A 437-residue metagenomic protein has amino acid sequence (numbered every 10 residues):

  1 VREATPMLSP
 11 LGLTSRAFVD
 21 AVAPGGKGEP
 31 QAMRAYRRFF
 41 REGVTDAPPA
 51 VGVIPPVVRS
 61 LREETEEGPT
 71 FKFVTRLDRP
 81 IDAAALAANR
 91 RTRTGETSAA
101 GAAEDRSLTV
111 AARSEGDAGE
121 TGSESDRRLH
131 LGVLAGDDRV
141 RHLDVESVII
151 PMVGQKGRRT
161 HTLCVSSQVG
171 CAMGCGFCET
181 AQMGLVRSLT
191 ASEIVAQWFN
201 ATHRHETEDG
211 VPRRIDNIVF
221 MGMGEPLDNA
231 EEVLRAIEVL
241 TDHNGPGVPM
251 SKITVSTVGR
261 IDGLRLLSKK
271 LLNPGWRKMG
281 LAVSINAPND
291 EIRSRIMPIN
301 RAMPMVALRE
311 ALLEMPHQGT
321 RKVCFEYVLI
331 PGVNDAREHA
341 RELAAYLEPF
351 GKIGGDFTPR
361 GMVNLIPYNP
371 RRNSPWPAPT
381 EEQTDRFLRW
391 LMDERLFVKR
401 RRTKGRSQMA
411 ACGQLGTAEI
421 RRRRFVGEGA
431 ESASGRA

Functional and structural regions predicted by a protein language model:
V1-L143, E206, G210, L313-K322 (+1 more regions): Auxiliary Fe-S-binding modules of radical SAM enzymes
A84-A87, R158-T160, R295: Short, charged, solvent-exposed linker or helix-capping segments at domain edges/interfaces that act as flexible hinges
T92-A100, E104-T109, R113-H130, V145-R277 (+1 more regions): Conserved Radical SAM active-site core
P151, S284-I285, R402: Residues at the C-termini of beta-strands that transition into short coil/loop
H203-W390, E394: Conserved AdoMet/S-adenosylmethionine-binding subsite of the radical SAM
